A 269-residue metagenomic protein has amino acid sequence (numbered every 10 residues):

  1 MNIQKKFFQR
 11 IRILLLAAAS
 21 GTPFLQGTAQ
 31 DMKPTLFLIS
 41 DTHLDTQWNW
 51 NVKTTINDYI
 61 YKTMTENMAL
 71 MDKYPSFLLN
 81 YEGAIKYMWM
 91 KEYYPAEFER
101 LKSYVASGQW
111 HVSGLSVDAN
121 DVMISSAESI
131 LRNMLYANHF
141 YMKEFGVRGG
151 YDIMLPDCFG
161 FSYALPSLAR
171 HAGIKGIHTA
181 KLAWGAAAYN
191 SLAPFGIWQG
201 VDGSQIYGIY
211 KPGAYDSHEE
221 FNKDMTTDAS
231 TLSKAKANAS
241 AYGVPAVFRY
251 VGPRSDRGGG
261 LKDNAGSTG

Functional and structural regions predicted by a protein language model:
M1-D31: Bacterial Sec-dependent N-terminal signal peptides
Q30-G269: Catalytic-domain carbohydrate-binding cleft regions of carbohydrate-active enzymes
